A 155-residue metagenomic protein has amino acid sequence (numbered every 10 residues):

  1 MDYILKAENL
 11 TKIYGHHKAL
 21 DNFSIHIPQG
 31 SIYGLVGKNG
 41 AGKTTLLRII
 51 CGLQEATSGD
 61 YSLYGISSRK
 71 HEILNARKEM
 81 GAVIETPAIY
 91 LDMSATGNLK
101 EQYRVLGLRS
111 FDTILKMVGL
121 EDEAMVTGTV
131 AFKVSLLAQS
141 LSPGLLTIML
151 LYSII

Functional and structural regions predicted by a protein language model:
H17-K18, L74: Short coil-to-beta microelement around the adenine-binding A-loop and adjacent beta1/P-loop entry of ABC ATPase
Y33-K38: The feature captures the beta-strand-to-loop junction immediately N-terminal to the Walker
C51: Helix-to-loop junction immediately C-terminal to a conserved catalytic motif
G59-R69, N75-A76: Conserved ABC transporter NBD signature motif
T86, D92-G107: Q-loop/switch helix immediately C-terminal to the Walker
K100, R109-A124: Conserved ABC ATPase "signature" region
